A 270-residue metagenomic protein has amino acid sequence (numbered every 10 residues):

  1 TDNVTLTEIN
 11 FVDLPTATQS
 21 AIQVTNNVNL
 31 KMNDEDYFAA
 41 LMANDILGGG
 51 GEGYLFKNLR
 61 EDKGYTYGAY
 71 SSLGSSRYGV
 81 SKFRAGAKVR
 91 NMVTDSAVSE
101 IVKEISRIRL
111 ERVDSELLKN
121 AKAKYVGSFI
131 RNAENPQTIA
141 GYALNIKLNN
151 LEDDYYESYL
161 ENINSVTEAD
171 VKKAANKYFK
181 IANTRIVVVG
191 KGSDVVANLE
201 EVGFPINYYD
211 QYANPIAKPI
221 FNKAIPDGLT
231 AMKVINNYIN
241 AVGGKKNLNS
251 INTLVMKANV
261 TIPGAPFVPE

Functional and structural regions predicted by a protein language model:
T1-L14, S20-A21, T25, E168-N240 (+1 more regions): Proteolytic maturation boundary segments
D2-Y54: His/Glu-based metal-binding/catalytic segments typifying zinc-dependent metallopeptidases
Q19-K31, K57-E168, K173, I181-V189 (+4 more regions): M16 family metallopeptidases and their MPP-like homologs
A43, A140-L144, Y238: Short alpha-helical scaffolding segments that buttress acidic/His motifs in well-ordered protein cores
R60, L229, K245-K246: Non-catalytic terminal/interface segments that mediate subunit docking, oligomerization, and allosteric communication
K233, N240-E270: N-terminal mature ectodomain segment of secretory-pathway/periplasmic proteins
